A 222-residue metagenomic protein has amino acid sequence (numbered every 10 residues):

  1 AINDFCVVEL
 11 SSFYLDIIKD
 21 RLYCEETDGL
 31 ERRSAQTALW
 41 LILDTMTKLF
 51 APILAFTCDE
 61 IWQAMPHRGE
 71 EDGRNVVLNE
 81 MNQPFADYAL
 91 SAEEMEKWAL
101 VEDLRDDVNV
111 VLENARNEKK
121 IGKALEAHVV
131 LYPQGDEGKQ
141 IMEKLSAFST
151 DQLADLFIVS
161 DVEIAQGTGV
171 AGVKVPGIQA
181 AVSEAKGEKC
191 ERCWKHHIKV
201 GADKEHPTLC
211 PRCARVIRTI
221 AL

Functional and structural regions predicted by a protein language model:
A1-L22: Core structural elements
D16-V111, A115-G135, M142, E163-Q166 (+3 more regions): Acidic, turn-prone loop/beta-hairpin segments
S149-I164: A glycine-rich helix N-cap at a beta->alpha junction
A185-E188, E205: Flanking scaffold residues of small Cys/His-coordinated metal-binding clusters
C190, C210-C213: Short cysteine-rich clusters marking metal-coordination/redox-active sites
W194-H197, A214: Cys/His-coordinated zinc-binding microdomains
K199-T208: Short linker/helix segments within small regulatory modules
V216-L222: Short metal-binding segments enriched for Cys and/or His
